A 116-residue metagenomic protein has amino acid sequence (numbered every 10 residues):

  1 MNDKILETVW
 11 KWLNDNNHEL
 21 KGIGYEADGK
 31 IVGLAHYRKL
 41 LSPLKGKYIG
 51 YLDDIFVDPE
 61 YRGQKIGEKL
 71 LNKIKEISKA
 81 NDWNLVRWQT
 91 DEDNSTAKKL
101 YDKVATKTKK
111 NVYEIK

Functional and structural regions predicted by a protein language model:
N2-G22: Active-site rim helix/loop that mediates acceptor-substrate recognition in acyltransferases
T8-K11, K30, K69, K73: Alpha-helical elements of Rossmann-like donor-binding domains used by nucleotide-donor carbohydrate transfer enzymes
K21-A35, D58: Conserved beta-hairpin
A27, Y37-L44: A conserved beta-strand-loop-helix scaffold within acyl/acetyltransferase catalytic domains
K47-P59, N111: Conserved acetyl-CoA binding element of GNAT-fold acetyltransferases
V57, G63-E76, K99, K103: Conserved acetyl-CoA-binding loop-helix of GNAT-fold acetyltransferases
E68, E92-N111, I115: Conserved active-site alpha-helix within GNAT-family acetyltransferase domains
S78-T90: Conserved GNAT acetyl-CoA-binding A-motif
